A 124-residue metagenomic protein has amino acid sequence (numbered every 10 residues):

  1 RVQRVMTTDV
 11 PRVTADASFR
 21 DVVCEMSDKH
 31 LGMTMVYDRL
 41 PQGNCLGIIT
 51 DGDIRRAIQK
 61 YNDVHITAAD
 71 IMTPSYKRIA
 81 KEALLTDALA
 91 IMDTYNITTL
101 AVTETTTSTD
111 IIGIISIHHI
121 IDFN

Functional and structural regions predicted by a protein language model:
R1-V10, V64-Y76: Bateman (tandem CBS) regulatory domains
V5, M26-K29, T34-D53, M92 (+1 more regions): A glycine-centered beta-loop-beta connector
T7, R56-K60, T73, D122: Phosphate-coordinating loops and pocket residues in cytosolic domains that bind phosphorylated ligands
D9, P41-Q42, I58, S75 (+1 more regions): A general structural-boundary detector
V13-H30, I58, R78-T98, V102-T105 (+1 more regions): The conserved cystathionine-beta-synthase
A17, D21, M26-R39, T50-R56 (+2 more regions): Phosphate-binding active sites in nucleotide-utilizing proteins
L46, D63, K77-L84, I112: Short amphipathic alpha-helical interaction segments
I71, Y76-K77, D93-T94, G113-I114: Charge-rich, low-complexity amphipathic helices in intrinsically disordered tails/linkers adjacent to domains
